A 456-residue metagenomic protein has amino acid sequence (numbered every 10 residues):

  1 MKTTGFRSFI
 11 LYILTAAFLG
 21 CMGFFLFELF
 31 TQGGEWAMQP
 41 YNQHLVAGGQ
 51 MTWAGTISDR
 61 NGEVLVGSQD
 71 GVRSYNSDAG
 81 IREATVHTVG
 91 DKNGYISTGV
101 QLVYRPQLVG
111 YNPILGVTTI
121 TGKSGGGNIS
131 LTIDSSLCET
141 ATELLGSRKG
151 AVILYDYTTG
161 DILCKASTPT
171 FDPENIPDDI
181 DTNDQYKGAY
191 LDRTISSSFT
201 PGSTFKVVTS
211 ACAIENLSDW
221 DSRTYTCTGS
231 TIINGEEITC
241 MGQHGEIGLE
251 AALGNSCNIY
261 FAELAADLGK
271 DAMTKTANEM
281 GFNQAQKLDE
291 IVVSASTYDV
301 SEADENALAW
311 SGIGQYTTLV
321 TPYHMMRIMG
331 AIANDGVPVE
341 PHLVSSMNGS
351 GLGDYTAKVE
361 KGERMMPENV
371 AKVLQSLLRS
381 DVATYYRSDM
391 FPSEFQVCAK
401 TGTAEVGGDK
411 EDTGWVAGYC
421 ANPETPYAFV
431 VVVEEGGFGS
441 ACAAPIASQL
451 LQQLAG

Functional and structural regions predicted by a protein language model:
M1-I180, A189, S198, R223 (+3 more regions): Periplasmic/cell-envelope proteins involved in peptidoglycan metabolism and beta-lactam response
N61, T158-S203, V208-E435: Beta-lactam-recognizing serine transpeptidase/beta-lactamase-like catalytic domain environment
